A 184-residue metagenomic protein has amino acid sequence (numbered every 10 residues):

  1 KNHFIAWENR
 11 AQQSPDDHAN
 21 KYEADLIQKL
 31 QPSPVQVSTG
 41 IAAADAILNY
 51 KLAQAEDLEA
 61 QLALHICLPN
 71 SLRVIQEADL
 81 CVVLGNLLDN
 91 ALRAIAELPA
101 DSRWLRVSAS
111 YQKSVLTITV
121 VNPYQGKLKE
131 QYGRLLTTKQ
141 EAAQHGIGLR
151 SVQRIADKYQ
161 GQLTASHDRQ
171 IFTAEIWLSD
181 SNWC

Functional and structural regions predicted by a protein language model:
A24-Q28, G40-L58: Short beta-to-alpha transition helix within the HATPase_c
Q36, L62-V83: Conserved short strand/loop->alpha-helix "switch" segment adjacent to the catalytic nucleotide/phosphoryl-transfer site
L92-A100: A short, flexible helix-to-loop-to-beta junction within the catalytic ATP-binding CA
S102-S114: Short beta-strand/loop element within the Bergerat-fold HATPase_c
S114-G146: Glycine-rich/acidic phosphate-handling loop/turn and adjacent ATP-lid/helix of nucleotide-binding kinase/ATPase domains
V115, G126, D168-E175, S181: Glycine-rich nucleotide-binding loop
